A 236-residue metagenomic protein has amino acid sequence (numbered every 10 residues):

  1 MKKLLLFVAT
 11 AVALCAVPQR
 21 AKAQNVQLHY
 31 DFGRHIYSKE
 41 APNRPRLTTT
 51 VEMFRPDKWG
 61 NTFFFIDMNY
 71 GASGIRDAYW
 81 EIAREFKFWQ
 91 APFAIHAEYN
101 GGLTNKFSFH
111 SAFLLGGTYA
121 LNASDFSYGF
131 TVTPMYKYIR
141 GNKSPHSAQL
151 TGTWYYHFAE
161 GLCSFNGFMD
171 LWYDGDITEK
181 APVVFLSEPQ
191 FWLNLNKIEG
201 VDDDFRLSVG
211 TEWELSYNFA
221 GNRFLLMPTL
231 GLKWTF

Functional and structural regions predicted by a protein language model:
M1-N25: Cleavable N-terminal export/targeting peptides
R20-G71: Short glycine/proline- and aromatic-enriched beta-strand/turn motifs that initiate or cap beta-hairpins
R20-K22, W59-N61, E85-H96, N122-F130 (+2 more regions): Short loop/turn motifs that connect adjacent beta-strands in outer-membrane beta-barrel proteins
L28-F32, F64-M68, A97-Y99, F130-Y136 (+2 more regions): Transmembrane beta-barrel strands of outer-membrane/channel proteins
P45-T49, R76-W80, F109-L115, S144-L150 (+2 more regions): Residues that define the transmembrane beta-barrel architecture of outer-membrane proteins
V51-R55, I82-F86, L115-L121, P134-Y136 (+3 more regions): Residues on the lipid-exposed face of transmembrane beta-strands in outer-membrane beta-barrel proteins
E81-R140: Gram-negative (and chloroplast) outer-membrane scaffold detector with strong preference for beta-barrel transmembrane
Y138-S208, E214-N218, W234-F236: Outer-membrane beta-barrel transmembrane domain signature
